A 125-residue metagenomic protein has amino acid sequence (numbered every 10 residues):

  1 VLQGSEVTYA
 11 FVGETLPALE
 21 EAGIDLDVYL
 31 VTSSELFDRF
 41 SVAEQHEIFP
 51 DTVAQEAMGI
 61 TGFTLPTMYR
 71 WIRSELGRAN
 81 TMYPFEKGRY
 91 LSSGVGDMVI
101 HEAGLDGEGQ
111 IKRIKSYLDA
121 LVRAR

Functional and structural regions predicted by a protein language model:
V1-R125: Thiamine diphosphate
